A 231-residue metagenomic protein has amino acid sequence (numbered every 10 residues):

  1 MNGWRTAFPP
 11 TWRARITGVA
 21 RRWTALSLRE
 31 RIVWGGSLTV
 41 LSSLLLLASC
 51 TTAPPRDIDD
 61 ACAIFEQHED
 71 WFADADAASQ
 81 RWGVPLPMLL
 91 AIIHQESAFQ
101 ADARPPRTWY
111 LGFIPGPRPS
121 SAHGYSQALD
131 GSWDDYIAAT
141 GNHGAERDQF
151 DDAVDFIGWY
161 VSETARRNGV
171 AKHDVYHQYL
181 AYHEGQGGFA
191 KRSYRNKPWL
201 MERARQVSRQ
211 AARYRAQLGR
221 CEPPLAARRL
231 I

Functional and structural regions predicted by a protein language model:
N2-W4: Extreme N-terminal leader/anchor segments
T6, W12, I16-T39: Bacterial N-terminal signal peptides that target proteins for export
L41-L44: Conserved "boundary/linchpin" sites in short secondary-structure elements
L46-S49: C-terminal motif of bacterial Sec signal peptides marking the signal peptidase cleavage site
T51-I231: Catalytic glycan-binding domains that act on GlcNAc-containing polysaccharides
